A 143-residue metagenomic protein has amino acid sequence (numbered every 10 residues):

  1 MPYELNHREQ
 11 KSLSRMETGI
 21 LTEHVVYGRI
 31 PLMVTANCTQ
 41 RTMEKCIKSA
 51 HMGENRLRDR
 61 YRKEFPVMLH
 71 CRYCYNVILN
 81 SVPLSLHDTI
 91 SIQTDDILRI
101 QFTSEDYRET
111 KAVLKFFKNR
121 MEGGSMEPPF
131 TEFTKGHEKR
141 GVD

Functional and structural regions predicted by a protein language model:
M1-D143: Active-site pocket-lining/capping segments in soluble small-molecule metabolic enzymes
